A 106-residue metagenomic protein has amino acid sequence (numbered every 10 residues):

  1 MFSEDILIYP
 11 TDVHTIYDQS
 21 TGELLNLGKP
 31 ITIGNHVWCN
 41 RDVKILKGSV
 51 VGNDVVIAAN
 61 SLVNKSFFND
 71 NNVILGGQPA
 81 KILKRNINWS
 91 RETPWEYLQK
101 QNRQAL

Functional and structural regions predicted by a protein language model:
M1-S49, S61, S66-F67: Flexible, glycine/small-residue-enriched loop-and-beta-strand segment within the central core of proteins
T21-L46, N72-L106: C-terminal segments of enzyme domains that contribute to small-molecule binding surfaces
V51, F67-L75: Core catalytic loop region at the nicotinamide-binding pocket of NAD(P)H-dependent oxidoreductases
